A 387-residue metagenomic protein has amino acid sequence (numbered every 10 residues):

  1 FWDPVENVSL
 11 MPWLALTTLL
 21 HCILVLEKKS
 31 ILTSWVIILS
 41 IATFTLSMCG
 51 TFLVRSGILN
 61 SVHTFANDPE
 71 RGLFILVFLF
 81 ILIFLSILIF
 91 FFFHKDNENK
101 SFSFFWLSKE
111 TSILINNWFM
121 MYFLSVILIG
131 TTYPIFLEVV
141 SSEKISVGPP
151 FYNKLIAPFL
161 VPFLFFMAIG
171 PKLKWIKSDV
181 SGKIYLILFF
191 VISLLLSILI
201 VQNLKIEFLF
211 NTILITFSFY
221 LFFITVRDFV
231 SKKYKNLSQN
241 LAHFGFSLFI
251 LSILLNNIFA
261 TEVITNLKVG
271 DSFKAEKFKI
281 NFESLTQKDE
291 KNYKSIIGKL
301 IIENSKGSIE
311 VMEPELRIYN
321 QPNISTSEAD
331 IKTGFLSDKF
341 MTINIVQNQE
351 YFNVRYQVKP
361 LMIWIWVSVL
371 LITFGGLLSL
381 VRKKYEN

Functional and structural regions predicted by a protein language model:
F1-V54, N60-F80: Hydrophobic, small-residue-rich alpha-helical packing segments that form membrane-like cores
P4-M11, I41, S61-A275, I280 (+1 more regions): Contiguous transmembrane helix-bundle modules in multi-pass membrane proteins
K29-I37, F104-S108, I343-Q347: A short, flexible low-complexity segment enriched in Lys/Arg and Gly/Pro that occurs in N-terminal basic tails
L46, I129-Y133, F219, D338 (+1 more regions): Alpha-helix initiation and N-capping motif
W175, S284-T286, V358: Short, well-ordered turn and helix-capping elements at secondary-structure junctions
T265-F352: Soluble non-transmembrane domains of integral membrane proteins
Q349-I365: Individual transmembrane alpha-helix segments
